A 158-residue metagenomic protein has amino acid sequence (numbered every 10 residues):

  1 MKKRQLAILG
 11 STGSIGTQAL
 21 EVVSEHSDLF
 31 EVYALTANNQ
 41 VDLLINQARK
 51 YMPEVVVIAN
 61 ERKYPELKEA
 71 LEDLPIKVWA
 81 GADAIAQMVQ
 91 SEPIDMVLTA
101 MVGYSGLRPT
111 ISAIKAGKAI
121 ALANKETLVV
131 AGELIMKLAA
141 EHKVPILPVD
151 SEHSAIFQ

Functional and structural regions predicted by a protein language model:
M1-V56: N-terminal Rossmann-like dinucleotide-binding module
I8, I58, V78-G81, L98-T99 (+2 more regions): General beta-strand structural signal in soluble alpha/beta enzymes
T12, A48, V97, G117 (+1 more regions): Residue-level signal for inorganic ion chemistry
Y33-A82, F157: Glycine-rich nucleotide/cofactor/substrate-binding loop typically near the N-terminus or early in the first domain
I45-R49, A86, I111-S112, M136-K137: Alpha-helical segments flanking ligand/cofactor-binding loops in enzyme cores
M52-E54, L74-I76, A116-A119, H142-V144: A short helix->loop->beta-strand "cap" motif at the edges of active sites that frequently abuts
L67, Y104-A116, K125-P145: Rossmann-fold NAD(P)-binding glycine/threonine-rich loop
A80-S112: Beta-loop-alpha module in the N-terminal Rossmann-like domain of NAD(P)-dependent dehydrogenases, especially those
